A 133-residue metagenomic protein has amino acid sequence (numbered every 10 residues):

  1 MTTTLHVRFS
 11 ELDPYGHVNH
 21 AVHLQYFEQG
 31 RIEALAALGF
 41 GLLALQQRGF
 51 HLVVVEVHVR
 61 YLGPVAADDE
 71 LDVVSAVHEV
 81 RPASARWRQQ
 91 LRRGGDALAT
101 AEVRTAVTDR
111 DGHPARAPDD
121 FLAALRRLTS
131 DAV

Functional and structural regions predicted by a protein language model:
M1-T3, A36, Y61-A67, V77-V133: HotDog/MaoC-like acyl-thioester-processing domains
M1-V54, R110-V133: Hot-dog-fold acyl-thioester-processing enzymes
G49-A66: Small beta-barrel nucleic-acid-binding modules, principally OB-folds
